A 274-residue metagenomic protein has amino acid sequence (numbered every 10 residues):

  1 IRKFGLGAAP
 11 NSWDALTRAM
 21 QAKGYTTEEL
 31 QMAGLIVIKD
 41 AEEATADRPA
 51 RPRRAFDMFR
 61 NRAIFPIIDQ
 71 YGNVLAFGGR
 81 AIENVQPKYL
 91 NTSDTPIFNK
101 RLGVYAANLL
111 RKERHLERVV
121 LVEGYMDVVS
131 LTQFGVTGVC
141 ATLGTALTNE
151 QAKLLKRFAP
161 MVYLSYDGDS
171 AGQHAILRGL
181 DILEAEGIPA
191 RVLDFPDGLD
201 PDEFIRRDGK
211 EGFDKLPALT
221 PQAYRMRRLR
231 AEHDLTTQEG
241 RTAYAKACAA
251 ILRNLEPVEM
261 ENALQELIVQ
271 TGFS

Functional and structural regions predicted by a protein language model:
I1-N11: Conserved alpha/beta enzyme-core scaffolds, especially Rossmann-like or related mixed alpha/beta domains that build
A8, V122-G124, L143-G144, D167 (+1 more regions): Small/polar loops that bind or transfer phosphate-bearing groups
A9, F56-D57, N99, G240-R241 (+1 more regions): Residue-level marker of regulatory loop/turn positions in helix-turn-helix DNA-binding domains and in histidine
P10-D14, K23-E29, A107, A152 (+5 more regions): Alpha-helix initiation and N-capping motif
W13-V162, A175-I176: Phosphate-handling DNA/RNA-contact segment within nucleic-acid enzymes
L147-R225: Conserved phosphate-handling catalytic cores of large alpha/beta enzymes
P189-L267, T271: C-terminal or mid-to-C-terminal helical accessory/interaction module adjacent to the motor/catalytic core
S274: Electropositive nucleic-acid-contacting surfaces
